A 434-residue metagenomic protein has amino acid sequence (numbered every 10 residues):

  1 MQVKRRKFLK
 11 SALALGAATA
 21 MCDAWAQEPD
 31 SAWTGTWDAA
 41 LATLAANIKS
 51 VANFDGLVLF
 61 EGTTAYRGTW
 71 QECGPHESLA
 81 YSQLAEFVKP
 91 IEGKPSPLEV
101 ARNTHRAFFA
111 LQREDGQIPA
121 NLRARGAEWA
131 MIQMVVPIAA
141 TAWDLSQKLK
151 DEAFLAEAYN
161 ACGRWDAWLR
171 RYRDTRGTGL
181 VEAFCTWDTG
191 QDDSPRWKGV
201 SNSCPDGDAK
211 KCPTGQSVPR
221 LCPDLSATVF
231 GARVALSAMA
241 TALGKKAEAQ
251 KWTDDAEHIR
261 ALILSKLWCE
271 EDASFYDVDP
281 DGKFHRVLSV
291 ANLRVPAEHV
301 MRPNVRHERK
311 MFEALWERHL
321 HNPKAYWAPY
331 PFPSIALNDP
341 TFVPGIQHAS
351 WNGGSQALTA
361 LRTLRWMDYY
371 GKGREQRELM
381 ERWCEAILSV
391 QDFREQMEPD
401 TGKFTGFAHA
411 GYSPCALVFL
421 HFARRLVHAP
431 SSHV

Functional and structural regions predicted by a protein language model:
M1-V3, K7: Secretory targeting signals
K7-A26: N-terminal export signals
P29-T69, N103-E128, T175-R220, A261-S355 (+1 more regions): Extended glycan-interaction surfaces of carbohydrate-active proteins
A32-A40, P90-A110, D151-R170, T228 (+5 more regions): Extended, well-ordered alpha-helical scaffold segments
R67-Q191, P223-S226, F230, H285 (+4 more regions): Aromatic-rich carbohydrate-recognition surfaces in CAZymes
Q83, F87, K148, T241-A242 (+4 more regions): Alpha-helix C-terminal capping/termination sites
L145, L236-M239, I259, L426: TPR/TPR-like alpha-solenoid repeats
S217-G231, E248-K251, D255, V287 (+1 more regions): Short, contiguous, pocket-lining structural segments that sit at or immediately flank catalytic/ligand-binding sites
